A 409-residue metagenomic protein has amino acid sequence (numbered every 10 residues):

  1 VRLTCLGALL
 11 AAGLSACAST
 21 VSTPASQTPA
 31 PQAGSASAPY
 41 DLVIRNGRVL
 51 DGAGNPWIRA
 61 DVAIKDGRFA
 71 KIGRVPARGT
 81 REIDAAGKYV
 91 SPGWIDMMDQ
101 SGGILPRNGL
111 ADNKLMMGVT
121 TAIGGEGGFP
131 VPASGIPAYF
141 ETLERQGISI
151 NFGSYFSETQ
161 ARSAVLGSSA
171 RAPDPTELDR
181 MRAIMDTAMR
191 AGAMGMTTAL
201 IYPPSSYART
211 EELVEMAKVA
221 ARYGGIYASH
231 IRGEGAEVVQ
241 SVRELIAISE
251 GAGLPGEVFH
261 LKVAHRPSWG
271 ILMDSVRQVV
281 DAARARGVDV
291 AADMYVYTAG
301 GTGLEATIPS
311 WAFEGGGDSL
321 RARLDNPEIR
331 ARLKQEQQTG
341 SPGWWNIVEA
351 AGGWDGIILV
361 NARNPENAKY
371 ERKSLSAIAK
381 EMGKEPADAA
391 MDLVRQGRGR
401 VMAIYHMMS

Functional and structural regions predicted by a protein language model:
V1-G7: Bacterial N-terminal signal peptides that target proteins for export
P29-A30, G34-L42, V49-G93: Histidine-rich, glycine-flanked metal-binding segment
A85-V90, W94-T198, A217, R222-G224 (+2 more regions): Divalent-metal coordination cores built from histidine and acidic residues
G102-L105, F129-P132, I201-S205, G233-V239 (+2 more regions): Active-site environment of divalent metal-dependent phosphoester hydrolases
Y155-F156, Q160, A164-P175, D179-Y202 (+5 more regions): Active-site neighborhoods of metal-dependent hydrolases
T187, A193-E244: Divalent metal-binding pocket/active-site signature
